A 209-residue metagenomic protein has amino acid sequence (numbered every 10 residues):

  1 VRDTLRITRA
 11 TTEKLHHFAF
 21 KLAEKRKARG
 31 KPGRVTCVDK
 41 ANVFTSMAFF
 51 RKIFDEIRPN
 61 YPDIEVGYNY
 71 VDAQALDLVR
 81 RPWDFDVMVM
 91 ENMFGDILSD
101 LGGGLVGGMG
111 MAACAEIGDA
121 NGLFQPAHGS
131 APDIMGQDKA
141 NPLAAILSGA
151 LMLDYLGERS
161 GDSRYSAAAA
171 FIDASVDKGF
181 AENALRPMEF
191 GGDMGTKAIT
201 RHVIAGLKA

Functional and structural regions predicted by a protein language model:
V1-D72: Glycine-rich phosphate/diphosphate-binding loop of Rossmann-like nucleotide-binding domains
F20-K27, D39, F54-P62, P82 (+5 more regions): Structural signal for hydrophobic packing residues in well-ordered secondary-structure cores of soluble enzyme domains
K27-V38, Y61-N69, R159-F171, A181-D193: Flexible, glycine/charged-enriched surface loops at secondary-structure junctions
K40-F44, V87, D138-P142, E189 (+1 more regions): Hydrophobic alpha-helical scaffolding
S46, L76-R80, I199: Short, solvent-exposed polar/charged micro-motifs at secondary-structure junctions
D77-E182: Glycine-rich phosphate/nucleotide-binding loop
M188-A209: Short, amphipathic C-terminal "tail helix"
